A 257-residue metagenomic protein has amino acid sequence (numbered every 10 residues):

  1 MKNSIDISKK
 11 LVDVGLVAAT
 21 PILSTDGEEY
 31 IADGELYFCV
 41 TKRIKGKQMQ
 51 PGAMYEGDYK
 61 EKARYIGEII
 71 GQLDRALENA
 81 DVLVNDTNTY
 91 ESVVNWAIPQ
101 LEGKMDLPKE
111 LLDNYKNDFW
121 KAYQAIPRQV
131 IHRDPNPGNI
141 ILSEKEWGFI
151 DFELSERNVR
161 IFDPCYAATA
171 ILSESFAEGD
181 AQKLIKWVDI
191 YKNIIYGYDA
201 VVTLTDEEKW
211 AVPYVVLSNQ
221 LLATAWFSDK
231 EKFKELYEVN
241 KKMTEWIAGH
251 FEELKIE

Functional and structural regions predicted by a protein language model:
M1-A80: ATP-binding pocket architecture of kinase catalytic cores
P21, N117-F162: Active-site acidic catalytic loop and adjacent metal/ATP-binding pocket of ATP-dependent phosphoryl transfer enzymes
V40-Y55, N95, S218-K234: A glycine-centered beta->alpha junction motif in the catalytic cores of kinase/phosphotransferase enzymes
Q48-G52, F149-I150, F176-E178: Short small-residue beta-strand/loop micro-motif enriched in glycine and branched aliphatics
E78-L83, T89-R133, S143: An alpha-helical support segment within catalytic cores of ATP-dependent transferases
F162-V202, S218-F233: Active-site activation/catalytic loop segments of kinase-like enzymes and analogous catalytic loops in related
L204-V216: All-alpha amphipathic helical-bundle segments outside canonical DNA-binding/catalytic cores that form hydrophobic
L222-E257: ATP/Mg2+ or Mg2+-diphosphate-binding catalytic cores that bind nucleotide phosphates or diphosphates via glycine-rich
